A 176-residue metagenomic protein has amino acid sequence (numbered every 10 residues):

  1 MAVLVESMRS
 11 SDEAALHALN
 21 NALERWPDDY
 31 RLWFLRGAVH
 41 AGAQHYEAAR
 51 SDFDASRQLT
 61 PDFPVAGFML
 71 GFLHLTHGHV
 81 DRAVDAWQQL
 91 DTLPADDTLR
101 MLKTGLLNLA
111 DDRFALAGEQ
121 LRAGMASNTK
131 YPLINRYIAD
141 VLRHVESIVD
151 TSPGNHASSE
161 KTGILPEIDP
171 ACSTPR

Functional and structural regions predicted by a protein language model:
A2-R9, N20-L99: Alpha-helical adaptor scaffolds
R9, G78-D85, D112-E119, L142-S159: Alpha-helical linker/edge segments of TPR/alpha-solenoid repeat scaffolds and analogous pre-/post-domain helices
D12-A15, Y131: Alpha-helix initiation and capping sites
A14-A15, A48, R82, L116: Alpha-helical positions within canonical tetratricopeptide repeat
V39, L73, L107, V141-V145: TPR/TPR-like alpha-solenoid repeats
Q89-Y137: Compact, basic/aliphatic-enriched, mixed alpha/beta core segments that act as assembly/interaction modules in small
N128, L133-R176: Terminal, low-structured helical/coil segments at or just beyond the last alpha-helical repeat
